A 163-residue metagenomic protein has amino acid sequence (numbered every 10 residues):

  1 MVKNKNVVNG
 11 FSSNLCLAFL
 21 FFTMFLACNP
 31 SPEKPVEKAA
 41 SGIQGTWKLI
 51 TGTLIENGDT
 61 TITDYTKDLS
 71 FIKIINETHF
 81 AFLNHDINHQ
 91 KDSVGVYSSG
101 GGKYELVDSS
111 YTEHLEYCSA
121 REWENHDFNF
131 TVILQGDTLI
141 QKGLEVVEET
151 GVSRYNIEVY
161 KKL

Functional and structural regions predicted by a protein language model:
M1-G42: Bacterial Sec-dependent N-terminal signal peptides
C28-S99, T112-L163: Lipid interaction determinants
G101-E105: Beta-propeller blade signature
